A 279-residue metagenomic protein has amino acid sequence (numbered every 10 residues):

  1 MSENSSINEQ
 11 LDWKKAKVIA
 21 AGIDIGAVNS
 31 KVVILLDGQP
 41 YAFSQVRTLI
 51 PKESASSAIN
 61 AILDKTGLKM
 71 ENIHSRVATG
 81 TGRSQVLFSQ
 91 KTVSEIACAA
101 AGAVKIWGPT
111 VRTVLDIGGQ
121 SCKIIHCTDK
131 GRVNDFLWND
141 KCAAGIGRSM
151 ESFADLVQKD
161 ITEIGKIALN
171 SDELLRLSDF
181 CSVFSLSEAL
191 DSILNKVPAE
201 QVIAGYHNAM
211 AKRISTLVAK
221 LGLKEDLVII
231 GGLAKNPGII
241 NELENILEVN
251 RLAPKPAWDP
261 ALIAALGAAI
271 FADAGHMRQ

Functional and structural regions predicted by a protein language model:
M1-A97, N241-A257: N-terminal glycine/serine-rich phosphate-binding loop of ATP-dependent small-molecule kinases, especially carbohydrate
S2-K15, T81-G118, K123-K130, A219 (+1 more regions): Conserved phosphate-binding catalytic cores of ATP/NTP-utilizing and phosphoryl-transfer enzymes
E3-S5, V202-K224, F271, G275: Phosphate/ATP-binding catalytic cores across multiple sugar-kinase/actin-like superfamilies, primarily ASKHA
V46-L49, K91-A100, L115-G119, L137-G145 (+3 more regions): Active-site nucleophile and cofactor-binding loops and adjacent substrate-binding regions of central metabolic enzymes
T81, V218-A219, L223-I246, A257-A261: Glycine-rich phosphate-binding loops at beta-strand->alpha-helix junctions
A101, G147-S152, P256-Q279: Glycine-rich phosphate-binding/hydrolytic loop that grips phosphoryl groups
D129-E173, I270, A274: Glycine-rich phosphate-binding loop plus the immediately following alpha-helix
S185-V218, A261: Adenine-nucleotide phosphate-binding core of ATP-dependent small-molecule kinases
